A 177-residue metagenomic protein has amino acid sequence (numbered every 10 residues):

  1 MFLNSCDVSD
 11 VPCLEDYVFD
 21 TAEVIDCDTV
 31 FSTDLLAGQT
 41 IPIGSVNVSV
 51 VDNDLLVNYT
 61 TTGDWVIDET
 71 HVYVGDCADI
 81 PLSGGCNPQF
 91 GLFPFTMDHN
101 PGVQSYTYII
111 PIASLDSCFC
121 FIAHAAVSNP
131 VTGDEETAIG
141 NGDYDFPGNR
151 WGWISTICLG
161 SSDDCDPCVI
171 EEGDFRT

Functional and structural regions predicted by a protein language model:
F2-V24: Bacterial Sec-dependent N-terminal signal peptides
D16-V50, V169, G173-T177: Transition segment at domain starts
N53-T62: Short, well-ordered beta-strand segments enriched in hydrophobic/aromatic residues
E69-Y73: Beta-strand signatures of extracellular beta-sandwich domains
D79-T96: Extracellular C-terminal loop/segment signatures of secreted glycoproteins
D98-I109: Aromatic sugar-binding surface patches on proteins that engage polysaccharides or sugar-phosphate polymers
I112-C118: Surface-exposed, short loops/turns at beta-strand junctions within beta-sandwich domains
G133-D166: Short beta-strand elements
